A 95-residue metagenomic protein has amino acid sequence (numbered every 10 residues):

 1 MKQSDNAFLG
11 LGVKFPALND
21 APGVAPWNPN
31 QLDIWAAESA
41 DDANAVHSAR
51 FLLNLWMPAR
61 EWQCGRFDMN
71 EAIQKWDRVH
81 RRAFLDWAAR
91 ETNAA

Functional and structural regions predicted by a protein language model:
M1, R90-A95: Short intrinsically disordered terminal tails
M1-I34: Short terminal alpha-helical segments
N6, S48, E71, N93-A94: Residue-level detector of intrinsically disordered, flexible termini and proteolytic processing junctions
V13, D20, W56, R81 (+1 more regions): Short linear sequence elements within intrinsically disordered, low-complexity coil regions
L32-W87: Amphipathic protein-protein interaction modules
